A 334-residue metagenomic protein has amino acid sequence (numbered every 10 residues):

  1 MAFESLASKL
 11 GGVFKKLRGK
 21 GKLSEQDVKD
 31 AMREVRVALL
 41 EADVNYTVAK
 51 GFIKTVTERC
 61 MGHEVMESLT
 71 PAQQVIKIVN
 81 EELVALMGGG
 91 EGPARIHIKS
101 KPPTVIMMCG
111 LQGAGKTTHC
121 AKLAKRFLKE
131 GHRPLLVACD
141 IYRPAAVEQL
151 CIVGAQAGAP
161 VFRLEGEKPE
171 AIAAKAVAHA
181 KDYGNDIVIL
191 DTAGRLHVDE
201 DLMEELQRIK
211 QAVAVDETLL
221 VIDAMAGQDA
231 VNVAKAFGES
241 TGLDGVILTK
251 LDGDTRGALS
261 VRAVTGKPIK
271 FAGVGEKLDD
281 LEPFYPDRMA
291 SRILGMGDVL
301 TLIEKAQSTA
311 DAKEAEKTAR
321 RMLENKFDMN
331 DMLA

Functional and structural regions predicted by a protein language model:
L6-C139, A146-T192: Primarily NTPase-proximal linker/entry elements flanking Walker-type ATP/GTP-binding cores
G12-K16, A31-L39, T55, M289 (+3 more regions): A general alpha-helix detector
G113-A114, I141-P144, P169-E170, G194-V198 (+2 more regions): Short, small-residue-enriched loops and turns at beta-alpha junctions that line or gate enzyme active sites
A176-V177, N185, H197, M203-Q211 (+1 more regions): Conserved phosphate-handling catalytic cores of large alpha/beta enzymes
